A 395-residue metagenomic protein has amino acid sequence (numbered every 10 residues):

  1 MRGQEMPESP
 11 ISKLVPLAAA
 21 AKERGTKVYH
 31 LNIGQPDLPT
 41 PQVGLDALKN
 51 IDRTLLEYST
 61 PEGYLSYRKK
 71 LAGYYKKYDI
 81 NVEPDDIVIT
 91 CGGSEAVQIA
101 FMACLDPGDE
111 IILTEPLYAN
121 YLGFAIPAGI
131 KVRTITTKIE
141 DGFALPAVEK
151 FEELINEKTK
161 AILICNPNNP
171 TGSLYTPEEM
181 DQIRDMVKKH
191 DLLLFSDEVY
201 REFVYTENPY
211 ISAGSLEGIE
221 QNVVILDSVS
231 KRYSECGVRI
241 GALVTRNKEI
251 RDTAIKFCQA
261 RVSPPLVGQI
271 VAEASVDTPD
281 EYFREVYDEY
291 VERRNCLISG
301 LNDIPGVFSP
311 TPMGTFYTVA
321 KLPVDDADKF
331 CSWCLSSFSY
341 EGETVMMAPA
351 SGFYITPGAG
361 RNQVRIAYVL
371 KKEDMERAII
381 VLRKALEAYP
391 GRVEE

Functional and structural regions predicted by a protein language model:
G3-S9, L14, A21-K27, I33-I51 (+1 more regions): PLP-dependent class I/II
A19, A72, K76, F101-M102: Generic structural signal for well-ordered alpha-helical scaffold segments
T54: Basic nucleic-acid-binding alpha-helical/helix-turn surface characteristic of O6-alkylguanine DNA
Y58-C91: Conserved N-terminal alpha-helix of the aminotransferase class I/II PLP-enzyme fold
